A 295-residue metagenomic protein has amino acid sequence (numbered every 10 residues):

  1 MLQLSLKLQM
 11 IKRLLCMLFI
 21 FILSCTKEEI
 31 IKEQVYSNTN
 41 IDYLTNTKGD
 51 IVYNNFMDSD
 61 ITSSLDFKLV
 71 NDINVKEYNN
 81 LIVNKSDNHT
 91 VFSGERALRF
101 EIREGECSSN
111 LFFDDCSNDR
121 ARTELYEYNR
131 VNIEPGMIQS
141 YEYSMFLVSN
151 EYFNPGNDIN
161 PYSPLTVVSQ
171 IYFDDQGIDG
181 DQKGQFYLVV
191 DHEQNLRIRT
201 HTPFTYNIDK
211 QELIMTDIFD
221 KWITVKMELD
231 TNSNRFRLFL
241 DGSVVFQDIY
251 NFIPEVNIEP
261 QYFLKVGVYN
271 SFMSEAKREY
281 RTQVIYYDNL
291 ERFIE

Functional and structural regions predicted by a protein language model:
M10-M17: Sec-dependent signal peptide recognition, specifically the positively charged N-region followed immediately by
M17-L18, E279: Residue-level detector of transmembrane insertion/anchoring sites
I22-S24: C-terminal motif of bacterial Sec signal peptides marking the signal peptidase cleavage site
T26-E28: Bacterial signal peptide processing site
I31-I223, L229-E295: Low-complexity, Ser/Thr/Pro/Gly-rich disordered linker/stalk regions
